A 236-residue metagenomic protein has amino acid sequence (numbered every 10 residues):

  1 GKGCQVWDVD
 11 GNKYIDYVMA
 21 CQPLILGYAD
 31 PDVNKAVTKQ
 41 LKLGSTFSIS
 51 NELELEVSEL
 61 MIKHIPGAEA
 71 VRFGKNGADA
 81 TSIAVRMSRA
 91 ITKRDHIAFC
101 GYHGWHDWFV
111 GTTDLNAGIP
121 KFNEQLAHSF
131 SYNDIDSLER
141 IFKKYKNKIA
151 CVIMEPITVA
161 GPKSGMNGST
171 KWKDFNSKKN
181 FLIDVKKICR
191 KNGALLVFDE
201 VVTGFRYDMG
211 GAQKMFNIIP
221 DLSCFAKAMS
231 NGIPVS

Functional and structural regions predicted by a protein language model:
G1-D16: Active-site and channel-lining beta-strand-loop segments that bind or position nucleotide-derived/phosphorylated
K13-I91: Glycine-rich loop-to-alpha-helix module at the N-terminal edge of alpha/beta enzyme cores
K35, R89-R94, T112-G118, G210-L222: A glycine- and small-aliphatic-rich helix-loop capping segment at beta-alpha/alpha-beta transitions that lines
E56-M154, T158-G161, N167-W172, S177: PLP-dependent aspartate aminotransferase-fold enzymes
K148-I149, G193, P220: Local beta-strand N-terminus motif with an aromatic residue
G168-D208: Catalytic PLP-binding core of fold-type I/II PLP enzymes
N217-S236: Active-site PLP attachment segment
